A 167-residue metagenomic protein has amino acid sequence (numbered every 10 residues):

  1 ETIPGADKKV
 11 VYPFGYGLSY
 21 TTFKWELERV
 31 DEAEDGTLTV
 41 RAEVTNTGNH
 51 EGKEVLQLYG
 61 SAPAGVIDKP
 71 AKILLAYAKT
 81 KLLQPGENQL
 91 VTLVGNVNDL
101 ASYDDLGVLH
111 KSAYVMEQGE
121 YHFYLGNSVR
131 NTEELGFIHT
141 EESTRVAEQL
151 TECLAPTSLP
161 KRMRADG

Functional and structural regions predicted by a protein language model:
E1-K53, Y59-S61, P85, A113-G126 (+3 more regions): Secreted, periplasmic, or luminal enzymes acting at the cell surface/secretory milieu
G52-E54, D68, A101-D105, N131-L135: Short acidic, gly/pro-rich beta-turn/loop elements at beta-sheet edges and active-site/ligand-binding grooves
G65-L109: Intrinsically disordered, low-complexity Pro/Gly/Ser/Thr-rich segments with frequent PxxP/GP/PP motifs and embedded
